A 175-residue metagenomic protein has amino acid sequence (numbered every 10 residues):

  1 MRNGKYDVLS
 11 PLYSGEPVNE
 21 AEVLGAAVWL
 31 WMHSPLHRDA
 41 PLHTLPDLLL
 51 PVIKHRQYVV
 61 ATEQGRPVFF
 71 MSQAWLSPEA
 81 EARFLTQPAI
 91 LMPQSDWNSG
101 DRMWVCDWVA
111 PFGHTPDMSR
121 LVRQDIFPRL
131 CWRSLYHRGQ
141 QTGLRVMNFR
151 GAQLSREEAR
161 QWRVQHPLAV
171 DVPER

Functional and structural regions predicted by a protein language model:
M1-L45, Q165-R175: Short amphipathic alpha-helix that is part of the acyltransferase structural core
P41, I53, H114: Short, glycine/acidic-rich beta->alpha junctions
D47-V60, L76: A short helix-loop-beta-strand connector motif used in the catalytic cores of GNAT acetyltransferases and, in some
V60-W75: Conserved beta-strand in the GNAT
S72, R138-V146, R163-Q165, V170-R175: Extended, composition-driven regions rather than compact fold-specific motifs
E79-R156: Acyl-donor binding region in acyl/amide transferases
G151-L168: Alpha-helical oligomerization segments
